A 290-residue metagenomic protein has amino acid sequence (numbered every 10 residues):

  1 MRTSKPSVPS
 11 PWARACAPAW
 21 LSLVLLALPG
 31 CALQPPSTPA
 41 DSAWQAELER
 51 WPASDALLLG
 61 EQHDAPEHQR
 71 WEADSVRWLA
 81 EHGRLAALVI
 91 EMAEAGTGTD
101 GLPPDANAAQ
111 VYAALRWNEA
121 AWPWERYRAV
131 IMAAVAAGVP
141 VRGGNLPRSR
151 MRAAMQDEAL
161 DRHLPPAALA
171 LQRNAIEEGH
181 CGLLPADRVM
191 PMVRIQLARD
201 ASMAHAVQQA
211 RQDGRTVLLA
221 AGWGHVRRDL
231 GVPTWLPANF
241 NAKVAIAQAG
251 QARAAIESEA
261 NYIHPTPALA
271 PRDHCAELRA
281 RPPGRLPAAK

Functional and structural regions predicted by a protein language model:
T3-W20: Bacterial N-terminal signal peptides that target proteins for export
W20-S54: N- or domain-start disorder-to-order transition segments that initiate the globular core
W44-E81: Zymogen propeptides
Q62-A65, A93-T97, P147-M151, W223-R227 (+1 more regions): Solvent-exposed loop/turn segments at secondary-structure junctions within structured extracellular/periplasmic domains
A65-Q69, L85-A87, A95-P104: Membrane-embedded segments
A87-A93, V244-Q248: Short internal beta-strands
T99-Q212: A substrate-binding/cap region within the structured catalytic cores of diverse enzymes
S202, Q208-R211, H225-K290: C-terminal regions of proteins
